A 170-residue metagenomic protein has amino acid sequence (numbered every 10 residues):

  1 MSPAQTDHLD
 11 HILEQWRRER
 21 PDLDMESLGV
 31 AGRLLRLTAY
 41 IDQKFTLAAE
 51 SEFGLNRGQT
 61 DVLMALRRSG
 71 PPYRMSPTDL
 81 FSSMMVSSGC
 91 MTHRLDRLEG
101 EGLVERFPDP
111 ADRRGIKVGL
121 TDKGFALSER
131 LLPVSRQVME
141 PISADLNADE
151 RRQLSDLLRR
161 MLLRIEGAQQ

Functional and structural regions predicted by a protein language model:
M1-F53: N-terminal leader segment of winged-helix/HTH proteins
M25, A39, Q43-S87, Q170: N-terminal helix-turn-helix DNA-binding core of bacterial DNA-binding proteins
R33, D61-A65, A126, Q153: Pre-recognition alpha-helix immediately N-terminal to the DNA-recognition helix within helix-turn-helix or winged-helix
A65-S69, L157, R164: Short amphipathic alpha-helical elements of helix-turn-helix/winged-helix folds
D96-S155: Charged, amphipathic alpha-helical coiled-coil/dimerization segments
L163-Q170: Generic C-terminal helix-cap and adjacent flexible tail
